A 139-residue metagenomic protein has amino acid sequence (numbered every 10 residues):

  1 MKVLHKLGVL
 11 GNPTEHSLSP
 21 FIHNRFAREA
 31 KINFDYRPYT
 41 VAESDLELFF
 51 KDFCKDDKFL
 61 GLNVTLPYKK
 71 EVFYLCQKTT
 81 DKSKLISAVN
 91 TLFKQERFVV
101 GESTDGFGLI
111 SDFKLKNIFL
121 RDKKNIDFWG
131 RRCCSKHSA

Functional and structural regions predicted by a protein language model:
K2-K116: Phosphate/diphosphate ligand-binding glycine-rich loop within oxidoreductases
V9, D127-F128: Hydrophobic Val/Ile/Leu positions in short beta-strands of Rossmann-like dinucleotide-binding domains
N12, G130-R131: Glycine-rich Rossmann-fold phosphate-binding loop(s) that bind the pyrophosphate of adenine dinucleotide cofactors
E96, N125-I126: Residue-level detector of intrinsically disordered/flexible regions characterized by low predicted structural confidence
L109, R132-C134: Hydrophobic/small residue at the entry helix of a nucleotide-binding pocket
I118-K124: Short helix-loop-beta connector
S135-A139: Conserved SAM-binding loop of SAM-dependent methyltransferases across substrates and taxa, primarily the Class I
